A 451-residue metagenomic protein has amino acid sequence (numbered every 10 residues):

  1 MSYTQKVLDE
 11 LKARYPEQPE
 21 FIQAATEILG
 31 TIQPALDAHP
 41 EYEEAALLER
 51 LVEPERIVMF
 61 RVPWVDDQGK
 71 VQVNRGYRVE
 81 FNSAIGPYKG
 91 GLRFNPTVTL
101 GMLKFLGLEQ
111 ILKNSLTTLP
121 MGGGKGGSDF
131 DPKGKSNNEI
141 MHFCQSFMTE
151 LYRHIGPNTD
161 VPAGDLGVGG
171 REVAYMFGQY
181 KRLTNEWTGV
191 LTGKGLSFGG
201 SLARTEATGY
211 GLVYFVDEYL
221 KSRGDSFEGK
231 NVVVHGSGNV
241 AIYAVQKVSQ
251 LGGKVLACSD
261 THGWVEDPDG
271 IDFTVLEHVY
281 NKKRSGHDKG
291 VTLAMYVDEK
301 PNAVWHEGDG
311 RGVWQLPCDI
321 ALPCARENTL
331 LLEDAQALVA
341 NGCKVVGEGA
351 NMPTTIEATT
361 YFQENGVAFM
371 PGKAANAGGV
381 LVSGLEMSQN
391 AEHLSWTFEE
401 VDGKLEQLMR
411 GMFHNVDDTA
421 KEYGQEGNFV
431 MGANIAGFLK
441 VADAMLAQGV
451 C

Functional and structural regions predicted by a protein language model:
M1-L202, K440-G449: N-terminal ligand-binding/catalytic initiation module
S2, P16, E20-Q23, E27 (+24 more regions): Conserved active-site and cofactor/substrate-binding residues in soluble primary-metabolism enzymes
S2-P19, A24, A337-C451: Adenosine-phosphate binding glycine-rich loop
I32, L103-L106, M176, L212-L220 (+3 more regions): Buried hydrophobic packing segments
V65-D67, R78-N82, T99, K135 (+11 more regions): Short, glycine-/Ser/Thr-/acidic-enriched flexible segments
T159-A163, W187-L191, V234, A257-D260 (+5 more regions): General beta-strand structural signal in soluble alpha/beta enzymes
G200-Q315: Glycine-rich phosphate/diphosphate-binding loop of Rossmann-like nucleotide-binding domains
G263-F369, A374: Rossmann-like adenosine-cofactor binding region
